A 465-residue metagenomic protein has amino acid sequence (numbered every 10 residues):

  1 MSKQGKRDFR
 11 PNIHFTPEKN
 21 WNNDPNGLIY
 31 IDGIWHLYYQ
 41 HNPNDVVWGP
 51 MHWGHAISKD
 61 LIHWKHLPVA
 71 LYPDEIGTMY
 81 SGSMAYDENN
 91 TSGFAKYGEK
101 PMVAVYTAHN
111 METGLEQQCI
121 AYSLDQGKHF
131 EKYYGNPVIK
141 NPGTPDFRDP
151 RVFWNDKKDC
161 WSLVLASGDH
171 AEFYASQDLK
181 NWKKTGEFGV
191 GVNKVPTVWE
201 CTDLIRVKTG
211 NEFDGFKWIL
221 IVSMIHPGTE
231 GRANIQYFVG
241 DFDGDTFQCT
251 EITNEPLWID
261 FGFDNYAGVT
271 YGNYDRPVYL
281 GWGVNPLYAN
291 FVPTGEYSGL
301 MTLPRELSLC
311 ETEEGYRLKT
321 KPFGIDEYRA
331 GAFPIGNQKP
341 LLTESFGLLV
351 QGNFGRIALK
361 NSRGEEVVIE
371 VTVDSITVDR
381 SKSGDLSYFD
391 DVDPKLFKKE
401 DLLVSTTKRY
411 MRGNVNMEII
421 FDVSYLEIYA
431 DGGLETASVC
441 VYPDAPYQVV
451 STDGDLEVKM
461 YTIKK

Functional and structural regions predicted by a protein language model:
M1-P150, W154-W199, K208-F261, G283-F333 (+2 more regions): Beta-rich carbohydrate-recognition and catalytic domains
N211-D214, V239-K465: Beta-rich accessory regions
